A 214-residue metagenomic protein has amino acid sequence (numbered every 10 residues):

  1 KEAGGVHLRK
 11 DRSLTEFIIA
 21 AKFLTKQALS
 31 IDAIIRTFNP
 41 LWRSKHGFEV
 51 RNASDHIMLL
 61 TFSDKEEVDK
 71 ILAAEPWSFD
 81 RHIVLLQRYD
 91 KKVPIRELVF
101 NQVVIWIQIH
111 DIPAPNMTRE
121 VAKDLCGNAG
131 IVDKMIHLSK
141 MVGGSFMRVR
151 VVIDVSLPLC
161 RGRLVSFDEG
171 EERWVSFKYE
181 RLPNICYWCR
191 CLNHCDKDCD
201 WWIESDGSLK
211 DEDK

Functional and structural regions predicted by a protein language model:
K1-K214: Glycine- and charge-enriched interaction patches
